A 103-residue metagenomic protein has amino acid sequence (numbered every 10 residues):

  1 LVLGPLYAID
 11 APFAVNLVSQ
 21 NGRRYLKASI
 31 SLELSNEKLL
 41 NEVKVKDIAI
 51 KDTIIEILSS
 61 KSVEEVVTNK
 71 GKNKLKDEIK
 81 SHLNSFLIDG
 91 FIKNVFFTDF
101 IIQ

Functional and structural regions predicted by a protein language model:
L1-Q103: Flexible, low-complexity charged segments
